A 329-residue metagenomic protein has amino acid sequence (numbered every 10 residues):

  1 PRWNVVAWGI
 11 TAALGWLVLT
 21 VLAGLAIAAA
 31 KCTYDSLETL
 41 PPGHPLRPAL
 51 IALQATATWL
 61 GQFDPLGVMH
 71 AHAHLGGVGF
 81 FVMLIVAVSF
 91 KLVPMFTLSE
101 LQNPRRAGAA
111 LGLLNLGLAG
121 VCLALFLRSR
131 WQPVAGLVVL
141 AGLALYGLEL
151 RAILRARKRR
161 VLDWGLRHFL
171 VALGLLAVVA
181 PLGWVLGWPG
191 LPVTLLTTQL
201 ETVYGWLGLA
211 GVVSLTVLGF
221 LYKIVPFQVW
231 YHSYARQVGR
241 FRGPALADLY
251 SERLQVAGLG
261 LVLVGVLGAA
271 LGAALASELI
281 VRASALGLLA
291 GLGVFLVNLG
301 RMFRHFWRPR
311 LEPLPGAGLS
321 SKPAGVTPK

Functional and structural regions predicted by a protein language model:
P1-K329: Hydrophobic alpha-helical transmembrane segments of multi-pass integral membrane proteins
